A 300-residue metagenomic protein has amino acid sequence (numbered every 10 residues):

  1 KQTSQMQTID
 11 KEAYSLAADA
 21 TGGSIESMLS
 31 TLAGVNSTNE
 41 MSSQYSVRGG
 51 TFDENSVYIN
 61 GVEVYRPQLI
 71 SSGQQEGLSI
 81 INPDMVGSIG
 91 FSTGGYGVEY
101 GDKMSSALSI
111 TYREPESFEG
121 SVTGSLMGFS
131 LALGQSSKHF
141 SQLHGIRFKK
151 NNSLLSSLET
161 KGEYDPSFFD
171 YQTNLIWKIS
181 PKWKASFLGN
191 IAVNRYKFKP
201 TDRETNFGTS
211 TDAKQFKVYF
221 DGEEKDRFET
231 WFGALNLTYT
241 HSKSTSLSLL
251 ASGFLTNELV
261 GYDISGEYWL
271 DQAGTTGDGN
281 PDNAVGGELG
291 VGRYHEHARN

Functional and structural regions predicted by a protein language model:
Q2-N55, G61-Y96, A107, R113: Periplasmic N-terminal accessory/gating domains of Gram-negative outer-membrane beta-barrel systems
D10-K11, I70-Q74, F91-S92, R113-E116 (+4 more regions): Extracytoplasmic loops and strand-loop junctions of Gram-negative outer membrane beta-barrel proteins
A17, A33, G77, Y96 (+5 more regions): Outer-membrane beta-barrel proteins
S24, S30, S42, V86 (+6 more regions): Transmembrane beta-barrel architecture of outer-membrane proteins
T38-E40, G50, K103, R113-P115 (+3 more regions): A short, compositionally biased micro-patch
Q75-S79, G87-G97, S105-Q135, S141-I146 (+1 more regions): Short strand-turn segments of transmembrane beta-barrel domains in outer membranes, especially the first one or two
S121, S125-F148, K161-P200, E224-L255: Transmembrane beta-barrel wall of Gram-negative outer-membrane proteins
N151, K184, G189-N236, T240 (+2 more regions): Flexible loop and strand-edge segments within Gram-negative outer membrane beta-barrel domains
